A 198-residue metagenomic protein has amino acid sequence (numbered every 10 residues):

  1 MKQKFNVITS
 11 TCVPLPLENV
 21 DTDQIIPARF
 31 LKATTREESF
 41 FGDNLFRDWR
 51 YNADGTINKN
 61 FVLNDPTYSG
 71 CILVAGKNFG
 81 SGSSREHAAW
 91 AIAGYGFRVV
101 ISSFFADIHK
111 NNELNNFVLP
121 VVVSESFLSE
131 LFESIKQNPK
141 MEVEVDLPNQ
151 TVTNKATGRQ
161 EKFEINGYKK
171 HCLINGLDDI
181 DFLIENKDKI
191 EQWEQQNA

Functional and structural regions predicted by a protein language model:
M1-A198: Cytosolic catalytic domains that perform sulfur/thiol-centered chemistry
